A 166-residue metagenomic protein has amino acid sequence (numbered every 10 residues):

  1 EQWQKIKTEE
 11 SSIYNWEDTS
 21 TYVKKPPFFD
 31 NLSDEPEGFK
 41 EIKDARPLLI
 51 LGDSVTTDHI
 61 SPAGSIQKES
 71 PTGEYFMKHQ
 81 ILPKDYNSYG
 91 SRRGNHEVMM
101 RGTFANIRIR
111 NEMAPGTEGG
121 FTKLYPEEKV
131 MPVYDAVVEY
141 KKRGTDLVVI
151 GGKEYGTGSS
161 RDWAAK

Functional and structural regions predicted by a protein language model:
E1-K166: Fe-S-dependent hydro-lyases/dehydratases of central metabolism
